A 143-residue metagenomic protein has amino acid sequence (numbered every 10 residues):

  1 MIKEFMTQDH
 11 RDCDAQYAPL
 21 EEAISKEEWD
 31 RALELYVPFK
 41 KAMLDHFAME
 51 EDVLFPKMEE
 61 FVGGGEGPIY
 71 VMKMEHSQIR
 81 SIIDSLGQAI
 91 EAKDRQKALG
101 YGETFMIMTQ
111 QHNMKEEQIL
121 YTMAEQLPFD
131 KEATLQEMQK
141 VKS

Functional and structural regions predicted by a protein language model:
M1-S143: Small-residue-biased structural context
